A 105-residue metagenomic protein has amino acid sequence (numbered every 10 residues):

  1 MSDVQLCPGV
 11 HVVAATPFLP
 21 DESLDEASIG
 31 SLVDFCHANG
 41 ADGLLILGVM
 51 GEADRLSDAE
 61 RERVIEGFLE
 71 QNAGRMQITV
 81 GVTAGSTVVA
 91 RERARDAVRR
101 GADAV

Functional and structural regions predicted by a protein language model:
S2-V105: Active-site beta->alpha loop and helix N-cap motifs at the rims of alpha/beta catalytic domains
